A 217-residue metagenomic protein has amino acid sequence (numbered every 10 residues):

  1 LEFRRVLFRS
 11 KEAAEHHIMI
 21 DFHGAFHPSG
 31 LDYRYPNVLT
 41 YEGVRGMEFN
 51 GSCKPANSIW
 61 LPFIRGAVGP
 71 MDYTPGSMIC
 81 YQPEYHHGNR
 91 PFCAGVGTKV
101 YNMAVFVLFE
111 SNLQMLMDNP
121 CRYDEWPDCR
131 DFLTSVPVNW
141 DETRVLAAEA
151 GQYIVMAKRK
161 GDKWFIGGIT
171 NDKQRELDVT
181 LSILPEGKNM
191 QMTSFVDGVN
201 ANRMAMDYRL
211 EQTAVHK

Functional and structural regions predicted by a protein language model:
L1, D21-H23, G76, G167-N171 (+1 more regions): Generic beta-strand/beta-sheet core signal
L1, H27-D32, C80-Q82, M115-M117 (+4 more regions): Flexible loop/turn segments at secondary-structure boundaries
E2-L7: Short, small-residue-biased leader/transition segments that mark boundaries at the very start of proteins
A14: Anion (oxyanion) recognition and catalysis
I18-C121, L146: Glycan-recognition surfaces
R130-K158: Edge strands and adjacent loops of beta-rich recognition modules
A150-E186, M190: Carbohydrate-binding surface patches
S194-H216: Solvent-exposed beta-strand/loop surfaces of large extracellular or lumenal domains
